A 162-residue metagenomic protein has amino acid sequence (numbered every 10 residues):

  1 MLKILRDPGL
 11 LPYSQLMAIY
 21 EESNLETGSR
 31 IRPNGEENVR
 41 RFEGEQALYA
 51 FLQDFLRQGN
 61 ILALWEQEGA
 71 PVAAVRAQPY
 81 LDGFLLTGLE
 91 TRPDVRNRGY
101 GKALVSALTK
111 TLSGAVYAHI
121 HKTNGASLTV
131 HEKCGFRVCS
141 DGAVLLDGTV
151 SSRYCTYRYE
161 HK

Functional and structural regions predicted by a protein language model:
M1-I31: A short beta-loop-alpha structural element at the N-terminal edge of CoA-dependent acyl/N-acetyltransferase catalytic
N34-L62: Active-site rim helix/loop that mediates acceptor-substrate recognition in acyltransferases
G59-A73: Conserved beta-hairpin
A70-Q78, L85-E90: Conserved beta-strand in the GNAT
V95, G99-L108: Conserved acetyl-CoA pyrophosphate-binding loop and the N-cap/start of the following alpha-helix in GNAT-like
L112-T123: Conserved GNAT acetyl-CoA-binding A-motif
Y117-H119, R137-Y154: Conserved catalytic-core motifs of GNAT/GCN5-like acyltransferases
K122-S140: Conserved active-site alpha-helix within GNAT-family acetyltransferase domains
